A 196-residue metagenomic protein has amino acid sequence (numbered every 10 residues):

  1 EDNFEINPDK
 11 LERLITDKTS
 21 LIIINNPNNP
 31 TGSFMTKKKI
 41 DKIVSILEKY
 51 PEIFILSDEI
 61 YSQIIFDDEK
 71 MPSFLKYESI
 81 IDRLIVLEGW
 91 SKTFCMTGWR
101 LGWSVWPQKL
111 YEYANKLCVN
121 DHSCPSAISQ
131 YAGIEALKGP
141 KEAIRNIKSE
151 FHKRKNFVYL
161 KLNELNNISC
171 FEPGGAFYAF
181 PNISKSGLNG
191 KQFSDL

Functional and structural regions predicted by a protein language model:
E1-L196: PLP-dependent class I/II
